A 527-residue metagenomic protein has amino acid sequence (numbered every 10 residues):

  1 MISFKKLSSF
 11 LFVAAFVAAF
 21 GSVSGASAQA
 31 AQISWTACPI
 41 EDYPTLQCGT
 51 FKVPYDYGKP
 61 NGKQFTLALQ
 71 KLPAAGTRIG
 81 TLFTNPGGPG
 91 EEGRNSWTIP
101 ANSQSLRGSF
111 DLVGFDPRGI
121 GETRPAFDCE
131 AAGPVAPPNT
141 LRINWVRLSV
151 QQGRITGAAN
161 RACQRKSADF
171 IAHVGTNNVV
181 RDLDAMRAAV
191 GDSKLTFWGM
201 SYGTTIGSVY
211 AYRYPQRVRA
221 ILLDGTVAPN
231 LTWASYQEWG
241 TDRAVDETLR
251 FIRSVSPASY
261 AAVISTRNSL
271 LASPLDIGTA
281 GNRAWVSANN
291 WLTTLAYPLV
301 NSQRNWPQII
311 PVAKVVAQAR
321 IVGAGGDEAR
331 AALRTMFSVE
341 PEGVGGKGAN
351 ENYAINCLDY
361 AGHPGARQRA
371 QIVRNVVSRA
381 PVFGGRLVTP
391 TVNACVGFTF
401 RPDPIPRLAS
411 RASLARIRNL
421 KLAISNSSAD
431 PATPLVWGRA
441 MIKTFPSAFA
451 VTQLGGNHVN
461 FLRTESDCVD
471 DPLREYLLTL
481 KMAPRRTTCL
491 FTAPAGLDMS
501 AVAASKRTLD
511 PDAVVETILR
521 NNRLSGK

Functional and structural regions predicted by a protein language model:
I2, F12, A26-L148, V263-T266 (+4 more regions): Catalytic-loop region of hydrolases
V17-S27: C-terminal segment of classical bacterial N-terminal signal peptides
E92, R181, G199-A211: Glycine-rich nucleophile elbow surrounding the catalytic serine of serine-hydrolase chemistry
D128-N139, V209-S265, L295, P311-P341: A catalytic-pocket lid/entrance helix-loop region that shapes and gates access to the active site across common
V190-Y202: Alpha/beta-hydrolase fold nucleophile elbow
Y260-N419, E465, P484, T488 (+3 more regions): Alpha/beta-hydrolase fold active-site neighborhood
P431-V436: Conserved alpha/beta-hydrolase "acid-adjacent" motif
L454-F461: Histidine-bearing beta->alpha loop at or near hydrolase active sites
